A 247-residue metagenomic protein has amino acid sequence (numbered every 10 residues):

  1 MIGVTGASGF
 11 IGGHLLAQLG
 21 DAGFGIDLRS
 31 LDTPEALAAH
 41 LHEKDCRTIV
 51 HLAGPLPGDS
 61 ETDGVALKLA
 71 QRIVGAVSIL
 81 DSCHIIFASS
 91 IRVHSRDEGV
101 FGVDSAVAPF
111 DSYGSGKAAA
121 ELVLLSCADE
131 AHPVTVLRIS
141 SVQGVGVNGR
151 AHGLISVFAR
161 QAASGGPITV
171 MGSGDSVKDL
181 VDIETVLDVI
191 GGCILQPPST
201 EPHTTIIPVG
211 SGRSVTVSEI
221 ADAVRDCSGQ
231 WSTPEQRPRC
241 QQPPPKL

Functional and structural regions predicted by a protein language model:
M1-G20: N-terminal Rossmann NAD(P)H-binding glycine-rich loop of SDR-like oxidoreductase domains
T5, L52-A53, I85-I91, L137-I139: SDR active-site strand-loop-helix element
P34-K68, R72: NAD(P)H-binding glycine-rich loop region in Rossmannoid oxidoreductase-like domains and their noncatalytic homologs
D63, L67, S105, P109-A118 (+3 more regions): Short-chain dehydrogenase/reductase
R72-S112: Conserved Rossmann-fold NAD(P)-dependent oxidoreductase catalytic core, especially the SDR/UDP-sugar
H94-S95, D111, T135-G153: Flexible, glycine-rich beta-alpha linker
A108-T135, A162-S164: Active-site Tyr-X1-5-Lys
A162, G166, V170-L247: C-terminal substrate-binding subdomain of Rossmann-fold SDR/epimerase-dehydratase oxidoreductases
